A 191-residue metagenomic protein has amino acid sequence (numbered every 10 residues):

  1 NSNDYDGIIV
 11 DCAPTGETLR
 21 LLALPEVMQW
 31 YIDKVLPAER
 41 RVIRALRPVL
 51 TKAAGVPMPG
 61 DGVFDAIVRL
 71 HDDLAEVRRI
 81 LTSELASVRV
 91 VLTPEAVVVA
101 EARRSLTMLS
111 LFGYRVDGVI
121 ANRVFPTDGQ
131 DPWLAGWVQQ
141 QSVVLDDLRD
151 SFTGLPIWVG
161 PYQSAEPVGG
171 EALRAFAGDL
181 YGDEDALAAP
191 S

Functional and structural regions predicted by a protein language model:
N1-V91, E95-A96, E101-R104: Phosphate/Mg2+-binding loops and adjacent switch elements in nucleotide/diphosphate-handling enzyme cores
G60, H71-S191: C-terminal lobe/tail of nucleotide-utilizing enzymes
